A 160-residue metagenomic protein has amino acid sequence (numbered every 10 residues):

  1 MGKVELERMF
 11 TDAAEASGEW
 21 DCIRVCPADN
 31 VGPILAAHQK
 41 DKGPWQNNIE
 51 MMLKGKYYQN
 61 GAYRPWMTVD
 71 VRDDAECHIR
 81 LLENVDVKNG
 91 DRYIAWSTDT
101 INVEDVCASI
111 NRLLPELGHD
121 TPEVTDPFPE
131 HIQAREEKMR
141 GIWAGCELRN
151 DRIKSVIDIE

Functional and structural regions predicted by a protein language model:
M1-I23: Active-site Tyr-X1-5-Lys
M1-R8, G43, R64-V69: Short-chain dehydrogenase/reductase
A16-W20, G32-N47, L81-R92: Glycine/proline-rich active-site loop of Rossmann-fold NAD(P)-dependent oxidoreductases
V25-Q59, R64: C-terminal beta-strand-loop-alpha-helix "lid" module of Rossmann-like NAD(P)-dependent dehydrogenases
I49-Y93: Alpha-helical substrate-binding/gating segment
C77-E136: Mid/C-terminal beta-alpha module of Rossmann-like enzyme folds, strongest in SDR-family dehydrogenases/epimerases
E130-D158: Conserved C-terminal active-site "lid" loop/helix of NAD(P)H-dependent oxidoreductases that clamps the redox cofactor
